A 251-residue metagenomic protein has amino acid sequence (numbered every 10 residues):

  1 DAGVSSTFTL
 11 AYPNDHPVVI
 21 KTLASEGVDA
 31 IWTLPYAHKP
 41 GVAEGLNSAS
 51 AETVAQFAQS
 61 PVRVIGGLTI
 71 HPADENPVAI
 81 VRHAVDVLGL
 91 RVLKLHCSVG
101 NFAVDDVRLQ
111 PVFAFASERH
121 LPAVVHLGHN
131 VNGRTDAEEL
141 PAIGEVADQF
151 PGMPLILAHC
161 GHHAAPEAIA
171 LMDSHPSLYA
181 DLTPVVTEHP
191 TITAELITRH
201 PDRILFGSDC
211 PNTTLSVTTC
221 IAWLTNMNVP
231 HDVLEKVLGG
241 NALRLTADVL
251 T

Functional and structural regions predicted by a protein language model:
D1-A30, R203, T214-T251: Mid-to-C-terminal alpha-helical segments outside catalytic/metal-binding sites
D1-S5, H96, H126, H159: Histidine-centered divalent metal-coordination motifs
H16-K21, N47-V54, V81-R82, L109 (+4 more regions): Generic structural signal for well-ordered alpha-helices, preferentially at hydrophobic/aromatic core positions
L23-A24, V54-A58, V85, A147 (+3 more regions): N-terminal cationic-hydrophobic initiation segments that often serve targeting/anchoring roles
D29-A30, A37-V125, H129-V131, S174: Active-site gating/metal-coordination segments in enzymes
W32-P35, T69, I156-A158, D181-T183 (+2 more regions): Short beta-strand segments
S50, A84, L93, A116 (+5 more regions): Conserved, mostly hydrophobic/aromatic
L88-V92, V104-F206: Catalytic pocket-lining loop regions of alpha/beta-barrel enzymes, especially the amidohydrolase/enolase/GH5 lineages
